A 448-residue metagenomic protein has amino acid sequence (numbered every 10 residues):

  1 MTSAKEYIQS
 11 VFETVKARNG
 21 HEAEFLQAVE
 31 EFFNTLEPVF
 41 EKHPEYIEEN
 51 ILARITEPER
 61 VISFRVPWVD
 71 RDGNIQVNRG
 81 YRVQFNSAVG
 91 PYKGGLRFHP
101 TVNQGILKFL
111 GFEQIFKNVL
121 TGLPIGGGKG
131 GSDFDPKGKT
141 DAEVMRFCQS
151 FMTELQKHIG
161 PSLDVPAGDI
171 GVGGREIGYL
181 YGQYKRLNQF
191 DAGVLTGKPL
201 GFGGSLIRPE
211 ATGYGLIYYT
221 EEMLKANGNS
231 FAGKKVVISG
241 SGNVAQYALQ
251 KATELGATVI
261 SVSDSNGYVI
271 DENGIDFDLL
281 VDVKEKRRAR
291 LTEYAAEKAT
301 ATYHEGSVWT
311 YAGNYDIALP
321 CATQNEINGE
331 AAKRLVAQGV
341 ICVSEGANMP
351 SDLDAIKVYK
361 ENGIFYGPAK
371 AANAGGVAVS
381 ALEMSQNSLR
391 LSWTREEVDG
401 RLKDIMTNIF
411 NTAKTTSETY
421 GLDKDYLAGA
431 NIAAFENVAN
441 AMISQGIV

Functional and structural regions predicted by a protein language model:
T2-A28, M223-L224, V336-V448: Adenosine-phosphate binding glycine-rich loop
A23-L26, P44-E48, G122, I159-G168 (+4 more regions): Flexible, glycine/charged-enriched surface loops at secondary-structure junctions
E45-N74: Structured beta-strand/loop patches that form or line metal/cofactor-binding pockets in enzymes
H99, N118-A232: Glycine/serine-rich phosphate-binding loop and adjoining beta1-alpha1 elements at the start of nucleotide-handling
L163-A167, F190-L195, I238, S261-D264 (+4 more regions): General beta-strand structural signal in soluble alpha/beta enzymes
T196, G204-N314: Glycine-rich phosphate/diphosphate-binding loop of Rossmann-like nucleotide-binding domains
G267-Y366, A371: Rossmann-like adenosine-cofactor binding region
